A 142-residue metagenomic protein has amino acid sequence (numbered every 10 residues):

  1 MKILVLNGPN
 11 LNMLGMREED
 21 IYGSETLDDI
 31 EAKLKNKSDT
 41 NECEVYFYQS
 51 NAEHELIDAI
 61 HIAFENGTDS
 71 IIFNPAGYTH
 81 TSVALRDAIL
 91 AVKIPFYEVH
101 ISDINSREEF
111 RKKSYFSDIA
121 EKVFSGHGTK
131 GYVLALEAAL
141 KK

Functional and structural regions predicted by a protein language model:
M1-L4: Extreme N-terminal starter segment of soluble prokaryotic enzymes
L14-D28: Glycine- and acidic-residue-enriched helix-capping/strand-helix junction motifs
Y46-F47, S106-K142: Short, glycine-/small-residue-rich phosphate/pyrophosphate-handling segment
Y46-H54: Short beta->alpha junction loops
E55-I71: Short, electropositive alpha-helical surface patch
A63-E65, I89-A91, K113-D118: Short, hinge-like loop/turn segments at secondary-structure boundaries
G67-N105: Mid-chain, well-packed structural core segment of small domains
